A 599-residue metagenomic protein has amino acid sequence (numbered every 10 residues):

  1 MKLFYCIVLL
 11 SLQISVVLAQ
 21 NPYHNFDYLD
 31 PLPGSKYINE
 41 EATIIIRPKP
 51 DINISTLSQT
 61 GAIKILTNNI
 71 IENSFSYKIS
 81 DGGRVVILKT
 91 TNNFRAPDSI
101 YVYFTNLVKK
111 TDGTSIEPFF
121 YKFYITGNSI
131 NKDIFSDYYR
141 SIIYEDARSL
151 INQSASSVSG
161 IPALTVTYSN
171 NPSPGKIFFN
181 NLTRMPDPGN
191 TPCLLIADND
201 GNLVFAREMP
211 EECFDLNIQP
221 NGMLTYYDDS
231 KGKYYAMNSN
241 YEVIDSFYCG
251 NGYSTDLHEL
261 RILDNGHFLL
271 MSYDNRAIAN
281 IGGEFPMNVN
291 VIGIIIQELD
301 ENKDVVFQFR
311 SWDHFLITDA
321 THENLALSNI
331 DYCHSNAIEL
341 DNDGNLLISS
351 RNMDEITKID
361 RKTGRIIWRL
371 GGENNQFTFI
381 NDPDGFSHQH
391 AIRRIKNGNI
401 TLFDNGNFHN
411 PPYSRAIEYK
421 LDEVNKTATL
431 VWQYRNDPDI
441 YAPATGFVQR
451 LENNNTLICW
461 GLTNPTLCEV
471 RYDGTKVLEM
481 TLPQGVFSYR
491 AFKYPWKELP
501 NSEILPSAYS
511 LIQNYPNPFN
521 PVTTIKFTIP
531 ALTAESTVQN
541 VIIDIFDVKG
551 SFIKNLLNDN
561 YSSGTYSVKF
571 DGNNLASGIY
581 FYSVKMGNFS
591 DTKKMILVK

Functional and structural regions predicted by a protein language model:
M1-F4, K599: Positively charged n-region of N-terminal signal peptides that target proteins for export
L3-I14: Sec-dependent N-terminal signal peptides
S15-L18, D198-N199, A508-Y515, F519-K599: C-terminal outer-membrane/trafficking sorting elements
Q20-K132: Acidic, low-complexity Ser/Thr/Gly/Pro-rich repeat segments typical of extracellular/periplasmic and surface-exposed
T43, T60-A62, T191, V538-I542: Exposed beta-strand and adjacent loop surfaces of beta-rich binding modules that mediate intermolecular recognition
N69-S76, L203-V204, K476-V477, S551-L557 (+1 more regions): Surface-exposed loop/edge segments in extracytoplasmic proteins
I79-G82, N217-Q219, L263, P516: Blade-terminus and WD-like Trp-Asp/Gly-His loop motifs, strongest in beta-propeller folds
G127-E503: Histidine-/acidic-rich catalytic cores in large beta-rich domains
